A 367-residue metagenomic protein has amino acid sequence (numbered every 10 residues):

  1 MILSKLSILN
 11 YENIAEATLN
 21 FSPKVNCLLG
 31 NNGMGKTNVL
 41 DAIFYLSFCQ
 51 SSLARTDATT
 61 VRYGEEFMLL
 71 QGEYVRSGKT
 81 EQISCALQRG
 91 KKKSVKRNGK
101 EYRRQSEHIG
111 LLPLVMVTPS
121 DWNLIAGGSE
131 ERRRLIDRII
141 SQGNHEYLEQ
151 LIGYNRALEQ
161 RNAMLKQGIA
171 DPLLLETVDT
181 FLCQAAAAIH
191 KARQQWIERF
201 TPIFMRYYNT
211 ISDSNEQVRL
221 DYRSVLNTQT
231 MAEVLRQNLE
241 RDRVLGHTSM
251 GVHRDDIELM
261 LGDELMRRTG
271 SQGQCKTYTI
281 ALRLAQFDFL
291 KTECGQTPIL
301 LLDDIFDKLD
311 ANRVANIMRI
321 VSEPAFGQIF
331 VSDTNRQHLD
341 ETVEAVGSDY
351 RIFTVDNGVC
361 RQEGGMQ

Functional and structural regions predicted by a protein language model:
M1-N31, L173-Q184, A188-L301, K308-Q328 (+2 more regions): Conserved NTPase motor "head" modules and their coupling/switch loops across ABC/AAA+ ATPases, GTPases, and GHKL ATPases
K36: Conserved lysine of the Walker
I43, I352-F353: Conserved short hydrophobic beta-strand within the ABC ATPase nucleotide-binding domain
Y45-D57, A285-E293: Post-Walker A helix-loop "phosphate-sensing" segment adjacent to the P-loop in P-loop NTPases
F48-E131, D137-G143, Y147, T201-N209 (+1 more regions): Nucleotide-state sensing region of NTPase/ATPase domains
G72, Q328-N335: Structural recognition of the conserved hydrophobic beta-strand(s) that form the central parallel beta-sheet of P-loop
N123-I125, E130-E176, T180: Long, charged N-terminal accessory/stalk domains
